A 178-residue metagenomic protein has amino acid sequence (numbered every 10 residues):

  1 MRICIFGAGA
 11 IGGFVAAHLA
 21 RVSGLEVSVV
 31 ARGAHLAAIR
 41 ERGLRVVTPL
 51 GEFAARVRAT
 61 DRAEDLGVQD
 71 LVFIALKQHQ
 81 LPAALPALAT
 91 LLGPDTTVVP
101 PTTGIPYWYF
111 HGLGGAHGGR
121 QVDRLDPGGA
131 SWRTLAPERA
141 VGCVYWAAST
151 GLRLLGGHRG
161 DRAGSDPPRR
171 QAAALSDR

Functional and structural regions predicted by a protein language model:
M1, D70, A173: Nucleotide donor/acceptor-binding cores
M1-T48: NAD(P)+-binding Rossmann beta1-loop-alpha1 motif at the extreme N-terminus of oxidoreductases
V29, A59-T60, V98, D177: Generic preference for hydrophobic
L44, V57-R58, L175: A broad, low-specificity signal marking well-ordered, structured residues that form hydrophobic/aromatic
R45-T48, G115-G119, D166-R169: Short, hinge-like loop/turn segments at secondary-structure boundaries
P49-E52, R56: Active-site-adjacent segment of FAD-dependent monooxygenases/related oxidoreductases
F53, D61-D161: Rossmann-like NAD(P)(H) cofactor-binding subdomain of soluble oxidoreductases
G157, A163-R178: Conserved anion/nucleotide-ligand pocket segment
